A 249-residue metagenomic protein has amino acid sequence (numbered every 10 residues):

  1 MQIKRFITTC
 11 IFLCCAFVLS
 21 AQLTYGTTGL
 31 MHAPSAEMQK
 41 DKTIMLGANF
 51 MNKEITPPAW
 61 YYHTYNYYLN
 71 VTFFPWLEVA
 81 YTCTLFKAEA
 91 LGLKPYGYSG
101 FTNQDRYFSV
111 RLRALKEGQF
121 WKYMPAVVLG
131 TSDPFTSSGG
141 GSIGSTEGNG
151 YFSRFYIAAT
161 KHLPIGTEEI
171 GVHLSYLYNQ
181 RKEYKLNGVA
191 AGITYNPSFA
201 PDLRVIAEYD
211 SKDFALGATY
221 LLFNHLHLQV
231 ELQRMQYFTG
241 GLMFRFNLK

Functional and structural regions predicted by a protein language model:
M1-T28, K249: Cleavable N-terminal export/targeting peptides
Q22-F155, T160-G166, L177-Y178, P197-L203 (+3 more regions): Transmembrane beta-barrel domains of Gram-negative outer membranes and organellar outer membranes
E169-R204: A mid-sequence, solvent-exposed acidic-amphipathic segment
K185, N196, E208-D210, T219-L221 (+1 more regions): Low-complexity, polar/charged sequence tracts that form flexible coils or short amphipathic helices and often embed
E231-Y237: Short, acidic/turn-prone active-site loops that include or flank metal/cofactor- and phosphate-binding residues
T239-K249: Flexible, glycine-rich linker and terminal segments associated with outer-membrane beta-barrel/transport systems
